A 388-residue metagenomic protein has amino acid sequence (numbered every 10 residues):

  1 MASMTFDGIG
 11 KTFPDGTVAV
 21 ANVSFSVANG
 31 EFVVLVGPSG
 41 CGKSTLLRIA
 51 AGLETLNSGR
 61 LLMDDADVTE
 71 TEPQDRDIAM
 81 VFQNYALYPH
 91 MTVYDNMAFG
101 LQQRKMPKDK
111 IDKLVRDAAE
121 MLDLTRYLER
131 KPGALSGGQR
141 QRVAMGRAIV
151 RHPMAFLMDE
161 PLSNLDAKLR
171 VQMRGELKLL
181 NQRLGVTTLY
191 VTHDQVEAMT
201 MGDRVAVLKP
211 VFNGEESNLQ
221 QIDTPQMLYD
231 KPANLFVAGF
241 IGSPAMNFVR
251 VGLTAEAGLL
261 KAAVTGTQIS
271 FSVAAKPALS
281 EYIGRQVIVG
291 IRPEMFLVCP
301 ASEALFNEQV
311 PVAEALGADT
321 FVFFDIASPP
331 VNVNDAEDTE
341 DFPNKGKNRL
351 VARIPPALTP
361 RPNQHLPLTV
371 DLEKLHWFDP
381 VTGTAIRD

Functional and structural regions predicted by a protein language model:
M1-N164: ABC family nucleotide-binding domain
V33, T69, Y88, T125 (+7 more regions): Nucleotide phosphate-binding site architecture
G138-Q139, M173, Q195: ABC ATPase "signature" C-loop motif in nucleotide-binding domains
A167-K168: Helix N-cap at the start of a conserved alpha-helix in ABC-type nucleotide-binding domains
V171-L184: Helical segment within the ABC ATPase nucleotide-binding domain
Q182, H193-Q268: Internal alpha/beta loop-helix hairpins
G185-V191: Conserved H-loop
P244-M246, A255-D388: Non-catalytic connector elements of ABC transporters
